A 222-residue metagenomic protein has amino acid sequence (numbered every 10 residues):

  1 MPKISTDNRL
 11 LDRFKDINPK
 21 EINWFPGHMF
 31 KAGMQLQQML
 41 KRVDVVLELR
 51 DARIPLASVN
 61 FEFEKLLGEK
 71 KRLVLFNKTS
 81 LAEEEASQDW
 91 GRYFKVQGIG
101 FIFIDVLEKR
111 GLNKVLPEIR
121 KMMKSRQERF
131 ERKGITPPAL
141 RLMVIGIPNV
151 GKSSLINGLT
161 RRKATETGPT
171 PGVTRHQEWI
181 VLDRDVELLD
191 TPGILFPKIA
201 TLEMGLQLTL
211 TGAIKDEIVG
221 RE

Functional and structural regions predicted by a protein language model:
P2-V45, R53-E62, L66-R72, I99-G100 (+1 more regions): Helix-rich effector regions associated with P-loop NTPase G domains
D51, F94, L155, D190-T191: Residue-level signature of catalytic and energy-coupling elements of molecular machines, predominantly ATP/GTP-dependent
A52, K78: Residue-level signal for short, function-critical loop segments
F61-E64, Q88-G91, P117-E118, N157-L159 (+1 more regions): Short, glycine/charged-enriched secondary-structure capping and boundary segments
L73, T79-G146, A164: Canonical P-loop GTPase G-domain recognition
V106, I156, V186-L189: Conserved active-site beta-strand-loop modules that form the wall/rim of enzyme catalytic pockets and either contain
R141-R161, T165, T191: Glycine-rich phosphate-binding P-loop
